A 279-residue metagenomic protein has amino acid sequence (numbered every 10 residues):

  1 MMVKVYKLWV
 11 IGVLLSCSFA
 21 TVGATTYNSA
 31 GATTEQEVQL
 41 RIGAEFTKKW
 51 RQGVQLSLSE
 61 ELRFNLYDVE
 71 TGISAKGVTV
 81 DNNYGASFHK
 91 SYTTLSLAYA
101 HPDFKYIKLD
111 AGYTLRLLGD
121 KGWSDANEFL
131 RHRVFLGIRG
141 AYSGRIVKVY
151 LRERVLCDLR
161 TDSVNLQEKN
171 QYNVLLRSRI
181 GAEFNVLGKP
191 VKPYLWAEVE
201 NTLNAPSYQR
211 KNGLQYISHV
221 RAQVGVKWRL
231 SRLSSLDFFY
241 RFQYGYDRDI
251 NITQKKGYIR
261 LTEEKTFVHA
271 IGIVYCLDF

Functional and structural regions predicted by a protein language model:
T25-K105: Start-of-domain marker
Q36-I42, S87-T93, E128-V134, N170-L176 (+2 more regions): Residues that define the transmembrane beta-barrel architecture of outer-membrane proteins
I42-K48, T93-Y99, L136-Y142, V155 (+4 more regions): Residues on the lipid-exposed face of transmembrane beta-strands in outer-membrane beta-barrel proteins
Q52-L58, P102-A111, R145-V149, G188-K192 (+1 more regions): Repeated loop/turn-to-beta-strand initiation elements of outer-membrane beta-barrel proteins
L58-F64, A111-L117, L151-C157, L195-N201 (+1 more regions): Transmembrane beta-barrel strands of outer-membrane/channel proteins
D68-G77, K121-N127, T161-E168, A205-N212 (+1 more regions): Outer-membrane beta-barrel translocator domains and adjoining extracellular loop/strand segments of Gram-negative
I146-A205, Y275-F279: Detector for outer-membrane/organellar transmembrane beta-barrel domains, recognizing the amphipathic beta-strand
L195, P206-I217, R221-F279: Predominantly the C-terminal beta-signal and adjacent terminal strand-loop region of outer-membrane beta-barrel
